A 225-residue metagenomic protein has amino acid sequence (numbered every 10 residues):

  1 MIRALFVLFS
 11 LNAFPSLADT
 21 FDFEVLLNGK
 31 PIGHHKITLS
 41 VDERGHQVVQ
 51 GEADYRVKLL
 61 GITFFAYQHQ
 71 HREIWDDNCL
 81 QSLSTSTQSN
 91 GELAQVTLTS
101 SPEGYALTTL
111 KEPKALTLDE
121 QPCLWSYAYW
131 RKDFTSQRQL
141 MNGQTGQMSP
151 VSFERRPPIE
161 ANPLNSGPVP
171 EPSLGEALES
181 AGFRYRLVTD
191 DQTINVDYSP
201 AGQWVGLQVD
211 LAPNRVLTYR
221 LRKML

Functional and structural regions predicted by a protein language model:
M1, L17-D19: Absolute protein N-terminus
M1-L8: Sec-dependent signal peptide recognition, specifically the positively charged N-region followed immediately by
S10-P15: N-terminal signal peptide c-region/cleavage motif recognized by signal peptidases
D19-S101: N-terminal mature ectodomain segment of secretory-pathway/periplasmic proteins
L26-N28, S40-D42, E52, D76 (+8 more regions): A structural detector for beta-sheet-dominated domains
G29, G175-A177, G202: Glycine-centered positions within short beta-strands or beta-hairpins
Q50-E52, A66, S180-L225: Gly/Pro-enriched, hydrophobic low-complexity segments that function as extracytoplasmic propeptides/linkers
S84-T193, G206-Q208, N214: Solvent-exposed helix/loop surface patches that form functional interfaces
